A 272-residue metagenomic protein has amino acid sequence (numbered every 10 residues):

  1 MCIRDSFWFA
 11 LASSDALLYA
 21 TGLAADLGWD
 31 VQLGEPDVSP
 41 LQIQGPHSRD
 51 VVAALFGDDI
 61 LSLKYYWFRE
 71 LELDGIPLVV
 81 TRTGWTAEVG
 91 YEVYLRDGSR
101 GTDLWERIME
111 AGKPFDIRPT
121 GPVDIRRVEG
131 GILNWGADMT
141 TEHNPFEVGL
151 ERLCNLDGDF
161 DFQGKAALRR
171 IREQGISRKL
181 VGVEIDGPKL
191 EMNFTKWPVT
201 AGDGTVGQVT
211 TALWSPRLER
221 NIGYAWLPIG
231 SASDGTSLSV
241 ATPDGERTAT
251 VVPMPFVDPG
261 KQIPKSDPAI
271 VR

Functional and structural regions predicted by a protein language model:
R4-R272: Conserved, structured C-terminal
